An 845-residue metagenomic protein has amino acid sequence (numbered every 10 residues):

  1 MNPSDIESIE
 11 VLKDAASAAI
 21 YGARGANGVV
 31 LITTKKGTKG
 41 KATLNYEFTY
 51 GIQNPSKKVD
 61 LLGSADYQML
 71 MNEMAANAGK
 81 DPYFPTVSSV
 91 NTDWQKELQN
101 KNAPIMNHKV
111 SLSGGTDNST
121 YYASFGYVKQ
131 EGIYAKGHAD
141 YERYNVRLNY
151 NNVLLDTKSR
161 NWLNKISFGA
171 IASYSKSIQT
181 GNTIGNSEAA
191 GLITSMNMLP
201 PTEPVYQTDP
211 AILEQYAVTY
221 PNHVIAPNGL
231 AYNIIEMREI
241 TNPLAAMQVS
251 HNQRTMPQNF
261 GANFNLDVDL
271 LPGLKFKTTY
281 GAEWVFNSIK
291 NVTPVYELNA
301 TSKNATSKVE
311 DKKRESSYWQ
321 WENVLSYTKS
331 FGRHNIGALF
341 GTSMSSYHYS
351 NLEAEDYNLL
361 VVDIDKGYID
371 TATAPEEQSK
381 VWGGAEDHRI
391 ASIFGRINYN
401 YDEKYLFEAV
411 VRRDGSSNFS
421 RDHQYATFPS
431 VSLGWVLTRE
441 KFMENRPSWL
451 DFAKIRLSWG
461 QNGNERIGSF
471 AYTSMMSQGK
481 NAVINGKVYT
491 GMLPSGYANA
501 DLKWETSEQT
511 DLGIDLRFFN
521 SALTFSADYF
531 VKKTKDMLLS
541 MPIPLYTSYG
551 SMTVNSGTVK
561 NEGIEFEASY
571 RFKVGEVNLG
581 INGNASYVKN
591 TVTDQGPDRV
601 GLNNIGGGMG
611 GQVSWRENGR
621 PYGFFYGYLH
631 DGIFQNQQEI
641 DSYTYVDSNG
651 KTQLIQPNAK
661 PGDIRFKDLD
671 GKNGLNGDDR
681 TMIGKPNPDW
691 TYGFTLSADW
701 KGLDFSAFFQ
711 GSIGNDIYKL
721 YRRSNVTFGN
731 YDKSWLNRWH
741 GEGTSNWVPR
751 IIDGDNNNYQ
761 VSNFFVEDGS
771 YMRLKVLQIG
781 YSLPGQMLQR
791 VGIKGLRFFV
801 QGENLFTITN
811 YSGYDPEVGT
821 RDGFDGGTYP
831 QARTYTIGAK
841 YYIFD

Functional and structural regions predicted by a protein language model:
M1-K13: Short acidic/polar hinge/loop motifs at secondary-structure boundaries that mediate gating or recognition
G22-A23, G28-V29, K36-D140, Q207 (+7 more regions): Residues embedded in well-ordered regular secondary structure
N45-T86, I178, N182-D209, Q215 (+4 more regions): Conserved small-residue
P55, V87-G114, S119-G126, Q130-H138 (+8 more regions): Flexible loop and strand-edge segments within Gram-negative outer membrane beta-barrel domains
A65-V90, S187-A246, N291-S307, S350-K380 (+6 more regions): Surface-exposed loop/turn segments flanking beta-strands in extracellular/periplasmic regions
P82-Y83, K96, A245, T301 (+3 more regions): Extracytoplasmic gating/loop element in the C-terminal half of outer-membrane beta-barrel translocons and assembly
N100-T120, F125-G126, P243-N291, E310-S330 (+9 more regions): Outer-membrane beta-barrel transmembrane strands
V128, G132-R147, T157-N161, K165 (+10 more regions): Small-side-chain secondary-structure face that scaffolds active or pore-lining regions
